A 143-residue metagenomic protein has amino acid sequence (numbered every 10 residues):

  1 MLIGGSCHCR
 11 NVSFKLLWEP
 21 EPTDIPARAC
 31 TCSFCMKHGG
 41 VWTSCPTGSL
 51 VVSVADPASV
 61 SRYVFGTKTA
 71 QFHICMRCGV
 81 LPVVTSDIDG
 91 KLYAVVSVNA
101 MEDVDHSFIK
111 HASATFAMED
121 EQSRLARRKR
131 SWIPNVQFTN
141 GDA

Functional and structural regions predicted by a protein language model:
M1-S6, N11-A143: A short Gly-Trp-Pro
